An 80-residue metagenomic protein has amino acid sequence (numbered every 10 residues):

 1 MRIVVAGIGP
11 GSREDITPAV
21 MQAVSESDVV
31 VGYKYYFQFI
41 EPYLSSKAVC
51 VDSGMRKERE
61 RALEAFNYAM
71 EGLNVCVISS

Functional and structural regions predicted by a protein language model:
M1-S80: Class I S-adenosyl-L-methionine
